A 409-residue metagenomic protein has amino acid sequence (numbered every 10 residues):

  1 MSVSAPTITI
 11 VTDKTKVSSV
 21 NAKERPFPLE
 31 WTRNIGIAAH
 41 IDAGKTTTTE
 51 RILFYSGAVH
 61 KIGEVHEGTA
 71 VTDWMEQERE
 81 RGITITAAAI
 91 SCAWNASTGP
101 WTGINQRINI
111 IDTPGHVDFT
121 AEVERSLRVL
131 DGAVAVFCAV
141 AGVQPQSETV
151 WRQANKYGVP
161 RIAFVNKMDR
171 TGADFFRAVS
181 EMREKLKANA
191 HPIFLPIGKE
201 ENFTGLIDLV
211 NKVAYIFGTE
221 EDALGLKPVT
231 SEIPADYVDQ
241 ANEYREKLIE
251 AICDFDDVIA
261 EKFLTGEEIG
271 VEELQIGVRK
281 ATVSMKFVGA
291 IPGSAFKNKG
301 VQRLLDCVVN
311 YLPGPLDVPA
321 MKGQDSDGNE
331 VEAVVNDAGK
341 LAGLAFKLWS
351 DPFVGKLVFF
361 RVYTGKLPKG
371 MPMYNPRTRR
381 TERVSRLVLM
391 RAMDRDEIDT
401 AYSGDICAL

Functional and structural regions predicted by a protein language model:
M1-L409: Structural and coupling elements of P-loop NTPases
